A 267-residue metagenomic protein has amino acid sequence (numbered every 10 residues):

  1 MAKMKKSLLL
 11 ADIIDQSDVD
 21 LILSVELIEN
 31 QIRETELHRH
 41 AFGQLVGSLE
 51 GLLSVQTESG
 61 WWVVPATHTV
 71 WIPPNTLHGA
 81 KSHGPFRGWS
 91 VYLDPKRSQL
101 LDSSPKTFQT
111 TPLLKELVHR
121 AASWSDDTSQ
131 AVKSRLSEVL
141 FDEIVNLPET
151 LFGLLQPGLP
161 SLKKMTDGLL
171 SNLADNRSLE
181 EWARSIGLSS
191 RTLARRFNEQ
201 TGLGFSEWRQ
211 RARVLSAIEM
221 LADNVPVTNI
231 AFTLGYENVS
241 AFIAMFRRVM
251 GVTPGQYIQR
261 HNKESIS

Functional and structural regions predicted by a protein language model:
M1-L52: Generic protein-terminus/edge-of-domain signal
T35, E50-Q56, T69-V70, H78: Short beta-strand segments in beta-sandwich/barrel cores
S59-P74: Short acidic-glycine-tyrosine-enriched beta hairpin
T67, L193, F197, A241-F242 (+1 more regions): Short hydrophobic/aromatic patch on the recognition helix
T76-S98, S103-P105: Ligand-binding loop in jelly-roll beta-barrel domains
S125-I186, E199-R211: Short, Lys/Arg-enriched, Trp-marked, Pro/Gly-tolerant hinge/linker segments that flank
E180, E199-I243, Q259-S267: Terminal helix-turn-helix DNA-binding modules in bacterial transcription factors
R184, R195, E199, F232-T233 (+1 more regions): Alpha-helical residues within the helix-turn-helix
